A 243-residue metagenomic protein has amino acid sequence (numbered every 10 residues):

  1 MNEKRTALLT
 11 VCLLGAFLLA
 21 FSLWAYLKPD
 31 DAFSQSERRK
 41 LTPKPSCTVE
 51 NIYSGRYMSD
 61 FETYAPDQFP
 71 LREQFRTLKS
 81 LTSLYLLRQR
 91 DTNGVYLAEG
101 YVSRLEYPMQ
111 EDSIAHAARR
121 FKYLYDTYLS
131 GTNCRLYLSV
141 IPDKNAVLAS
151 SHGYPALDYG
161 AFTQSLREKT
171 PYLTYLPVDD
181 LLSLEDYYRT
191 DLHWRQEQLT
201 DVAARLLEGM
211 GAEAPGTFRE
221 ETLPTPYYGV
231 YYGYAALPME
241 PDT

Functional and structural regions predicted by a protein language model:
M1-T243: Extracellular glycan-modifying ectodomains
